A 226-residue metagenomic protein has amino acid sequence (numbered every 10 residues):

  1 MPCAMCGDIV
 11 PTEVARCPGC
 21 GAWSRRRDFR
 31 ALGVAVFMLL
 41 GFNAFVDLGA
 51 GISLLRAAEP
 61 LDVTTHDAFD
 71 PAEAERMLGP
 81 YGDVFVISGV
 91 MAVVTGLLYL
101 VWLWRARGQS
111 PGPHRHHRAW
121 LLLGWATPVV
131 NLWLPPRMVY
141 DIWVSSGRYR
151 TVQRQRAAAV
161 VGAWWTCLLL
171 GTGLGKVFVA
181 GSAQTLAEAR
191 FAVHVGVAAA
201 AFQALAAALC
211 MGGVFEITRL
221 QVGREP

Functional and structural regions predicted by a protein language model:
C3-C6, C17-C20: Short cysteine-rich clusters marking metal-coordination/redox-active sites
G7-V10, S24: Cys/His-rich microdomains that often coordinate metals
C20-D28: Short Cys/His-rich micro-motifs in 6-15 aa windows
R27-A44, L121-L122, R156-W165: Alpha-helical transmembrane segments and their helix-start/interface "positive-inside/aromatic belt" motifs in integral
V46-G89, L170-F202: Membrane-helix interface segments in multi-pass membrane proteins
V93-P113, V139-S146: Internal transmembrane alpha-helix with an interfacial aromatic "cap," most often the third helix
R118-Y140: Hydrophobic, aromatic-rich membrane-embedded alpha-helical segments
P136-W164: Membrane-interface alpha-helices
